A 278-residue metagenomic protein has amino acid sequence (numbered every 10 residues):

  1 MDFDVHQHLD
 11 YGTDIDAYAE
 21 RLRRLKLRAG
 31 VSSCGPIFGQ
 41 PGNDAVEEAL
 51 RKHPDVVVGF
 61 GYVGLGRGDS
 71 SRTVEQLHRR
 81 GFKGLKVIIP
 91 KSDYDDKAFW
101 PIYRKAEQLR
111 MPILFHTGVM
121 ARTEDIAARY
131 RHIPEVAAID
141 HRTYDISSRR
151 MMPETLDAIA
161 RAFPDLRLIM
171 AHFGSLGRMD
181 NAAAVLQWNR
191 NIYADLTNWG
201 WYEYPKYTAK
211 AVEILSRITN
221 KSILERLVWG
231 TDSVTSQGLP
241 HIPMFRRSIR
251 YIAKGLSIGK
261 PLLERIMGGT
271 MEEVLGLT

Functional and structural regions predicted by a protein language model:
M1-P101, K105-L109, R150, T197: Mid-domain alpha/beta scaffold segments of enzyme catalytic cores
M1-V5, G12, D16-A29, E75 (+2 more regions): Mid-to-C-terminal alpha-helical segments outside catalytic/metal-binding sites
D4, V31-S33, Y62, I169-A171 (+3 more regions): Short beta-strand segments
D10-T13, I37-G39, L65-D69, D93 (+4 more regions): Active-site environment of divalent metal-dependent phosphoester hydrolases
I15-D16, G42-D44, R150-T155, A209-I214 (+1 more regions): Well-ordered, non-membrane alpha-helical segments in soluble/globular domains
I15-Y18, N43-D44, T73, F99 (+4 more regions): Short aromatic-enriched loop/helix-cap "lid" or pocket-rim segments at secondary-structure transitions that line
G84, F99-V228: Catalytic pocket-lining loop regions of alpha/beta-barrel enzymes, especially the amidohydrolase/enolase/GH5 lineages
